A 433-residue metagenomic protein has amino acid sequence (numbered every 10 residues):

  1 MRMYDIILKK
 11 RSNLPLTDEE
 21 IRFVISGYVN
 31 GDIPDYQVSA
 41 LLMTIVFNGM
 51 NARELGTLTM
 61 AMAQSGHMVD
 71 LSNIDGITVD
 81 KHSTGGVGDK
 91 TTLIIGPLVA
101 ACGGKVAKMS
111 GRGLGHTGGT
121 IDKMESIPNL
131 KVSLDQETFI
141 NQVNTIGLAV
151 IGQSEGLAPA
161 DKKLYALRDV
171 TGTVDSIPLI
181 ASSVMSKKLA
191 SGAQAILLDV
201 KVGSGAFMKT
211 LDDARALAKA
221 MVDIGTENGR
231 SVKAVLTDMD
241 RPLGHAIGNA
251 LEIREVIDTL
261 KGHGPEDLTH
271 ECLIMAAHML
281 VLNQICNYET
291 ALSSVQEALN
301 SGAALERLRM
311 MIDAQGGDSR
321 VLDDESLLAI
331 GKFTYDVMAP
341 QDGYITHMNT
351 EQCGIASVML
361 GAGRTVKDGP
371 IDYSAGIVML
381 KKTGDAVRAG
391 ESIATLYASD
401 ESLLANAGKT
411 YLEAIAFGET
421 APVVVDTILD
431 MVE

Functional and structural regions predicted by a protein language model:
M1-G88, R307-A314, D318, V432-E433: Acidic, glycine/proline-rich low-complexity segments that act as flexible tails and inter-domain linkers
D5, K10, P15-T17, Y28 (+6 more regions): Well-ordered secondary-structure scaffolds
F47, L93-A107, K187-G192, E227-N228 (+1 more regions): Alpha-helix C-terminal capping segments
I77-A100, G104-H116: Glycine/serine-rich anion-binding loops at beta->alpha junctions that coordinate negatively charged ligand groups
T92, S110, T117-D122, S154 (+4 more regions): Short acidic, glycine/serine/threonine-rich loops at helix termini
M109, V143, I151-S154, D199-G203 (+1 more regions): Short beta-strand segments
K123-A149, K219-G225, G229: A glycine-rich helix N-cap at a beta->alpha junction
N144-A193: Phosphate/diphosphate-binding glycine-rich loops and adjacent basic-rich segments that engage nucleotide
